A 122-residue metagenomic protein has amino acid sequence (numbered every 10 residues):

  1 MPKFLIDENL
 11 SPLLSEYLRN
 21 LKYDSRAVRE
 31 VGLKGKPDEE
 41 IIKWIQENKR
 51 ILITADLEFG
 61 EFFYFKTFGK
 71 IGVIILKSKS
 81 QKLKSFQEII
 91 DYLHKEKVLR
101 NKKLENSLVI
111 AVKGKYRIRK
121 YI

Functional and structural regions predicted by a protein language model:
K3-I51: N-terminal first-folded block
E8, A55-L57, S78: Short secondary-structure boundary segments
P12, F59-E61, K82, R117: Glycine-rich nucleotide phosphate-binding loop and flanking beta-alpha elements of Rossmann-like dinucleotide-binding
R19, D91-E96: Ribonuclease/tRNase effector modules and their secretory precursors
Q46-F63: Acidic, metal-binding active-site segment of PIN/NYN-like and related structure-specific nucleases
F62-L93: Mid-chain, well-packed structural core segment of small domains
K97-I122: Charged phosphate-binding loop/patch that engages nucleotide di/tri-phosphates or the phosphate backbone of nucleic
